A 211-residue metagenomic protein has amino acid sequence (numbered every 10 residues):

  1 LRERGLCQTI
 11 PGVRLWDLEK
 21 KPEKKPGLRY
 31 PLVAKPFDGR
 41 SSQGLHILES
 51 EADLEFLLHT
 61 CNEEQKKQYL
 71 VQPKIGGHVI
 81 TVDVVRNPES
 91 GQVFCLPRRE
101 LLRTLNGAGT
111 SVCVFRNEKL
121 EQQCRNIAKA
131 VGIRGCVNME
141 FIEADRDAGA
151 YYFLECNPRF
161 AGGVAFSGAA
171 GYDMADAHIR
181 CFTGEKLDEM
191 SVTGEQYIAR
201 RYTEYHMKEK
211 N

Functional and structural regions predicted by a protein language model:
L1-G76, N87-G91, E118: Active-site nucleotide/adenylate-binding loops and adjacent lid/helix of ATP-dependent enzymes
T9, K67-Y69, V93, I133-V137 (+1 more regions): Short, structured loop/turn "capping" segments at alpha-beta junctions
R14, P97-R98, C156, S191: Short clusters of small/polar residues that mark proteolytic maturation junctions
R29-P31, V79-T81, C136-N138: Broad gene-expression machinery/nucleic-acid interaction feature
P36-R40, L101, N157-F160: Short, histidine-centered active-site or binding-site loop motifs used for metal coordination, general acid-base
Q43-L45, T81-D83, A165: Short glycine-/acidic-enriched loop or helix-start segments at secondary-structure transitions that form or flank
E49-V131, I142-Y152: Phosphate-binding site of ATP-dependent enzymes
L105, R116-N211: ATP-dependent carboxylate activation and anion-phosphoryl transfer catalytic cores that bind Mg-ATP to form
